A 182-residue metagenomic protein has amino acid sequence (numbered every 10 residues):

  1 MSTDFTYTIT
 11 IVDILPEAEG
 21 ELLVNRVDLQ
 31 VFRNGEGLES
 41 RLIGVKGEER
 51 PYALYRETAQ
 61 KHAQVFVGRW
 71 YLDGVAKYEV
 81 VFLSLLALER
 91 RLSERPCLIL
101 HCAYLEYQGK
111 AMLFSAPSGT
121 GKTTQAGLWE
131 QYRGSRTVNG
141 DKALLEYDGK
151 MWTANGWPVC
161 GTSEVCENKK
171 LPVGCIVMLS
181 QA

Functional and structural regions predicted by a protein language model:
M1-L113, S118, L128-R136, A143-A182: A noncatalytic interaction/capping subdomain that flanks phosphate/NTP-handling catalytic cores
T120-K122: Conserved glycine(s) of the Walker
Q125: Hydrophobic positions on the alpha1 helix immediately C-terminal to the Walker A/P-loop
